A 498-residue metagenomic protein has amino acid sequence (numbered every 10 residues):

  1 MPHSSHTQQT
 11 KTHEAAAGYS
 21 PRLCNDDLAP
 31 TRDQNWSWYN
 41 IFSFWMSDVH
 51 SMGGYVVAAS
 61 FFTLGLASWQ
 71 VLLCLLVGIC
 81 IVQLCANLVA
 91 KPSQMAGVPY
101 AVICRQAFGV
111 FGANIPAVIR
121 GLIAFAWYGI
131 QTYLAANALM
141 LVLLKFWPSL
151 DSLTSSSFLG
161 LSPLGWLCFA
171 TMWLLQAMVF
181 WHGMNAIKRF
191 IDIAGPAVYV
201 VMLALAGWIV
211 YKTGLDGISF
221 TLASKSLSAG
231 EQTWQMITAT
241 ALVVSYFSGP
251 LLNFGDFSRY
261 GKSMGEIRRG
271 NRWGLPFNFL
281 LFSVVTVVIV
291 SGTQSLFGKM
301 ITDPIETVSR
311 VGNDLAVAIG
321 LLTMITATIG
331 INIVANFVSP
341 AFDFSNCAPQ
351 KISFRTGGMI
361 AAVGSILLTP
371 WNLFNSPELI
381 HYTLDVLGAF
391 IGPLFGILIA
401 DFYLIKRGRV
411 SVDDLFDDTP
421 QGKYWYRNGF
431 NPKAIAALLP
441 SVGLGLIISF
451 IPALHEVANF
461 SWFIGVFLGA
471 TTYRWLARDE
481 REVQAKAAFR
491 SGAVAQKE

Functional and structural regions predicted by a protein language model:
M1-S68, M202-A206, K212-L215, L227-T240 (+2 more regions): Membrane-interface "cap" regions at the ends of multi-pass membrane proteins
G18-F108, G112-I115, F125, G249-P276 (+1 more regions): Transmembrane helix-boundary motif of multi-pass solute transporters/channels
W38-G54, C168-L175, A206-T213, S224-V287 (+2 more regions): Hydrophobic, membrane-embedded alpha-helices of multi-pass small-molecule transporters
G53, V77-A86, I119-Q131, P196-Y211 (+3 more regions): Selective recognition of specific alpha-helical transmembrane segments in multi-pass small-molecule
I119, I130-A136, L167-I209, L222 (+3 more regions): Membrane-interface loop-to-helix entry segments
T132, A136-K145, A197-S224, Y246-F247 (+3 more regions): Hydrophobic alpha-helical segments and their helix-loop junctions in multi-pass secondary transporters
L144-W181, P196-L205, M236-F254, F277 (+2 more regions): Transmembrane alpha-helical segments of multi-pass small-molecule transport proteins
L394-T472, K486-R490: C-terminal membrane-solvent junction of multi-pass transporters and transport-like membrane proteins
